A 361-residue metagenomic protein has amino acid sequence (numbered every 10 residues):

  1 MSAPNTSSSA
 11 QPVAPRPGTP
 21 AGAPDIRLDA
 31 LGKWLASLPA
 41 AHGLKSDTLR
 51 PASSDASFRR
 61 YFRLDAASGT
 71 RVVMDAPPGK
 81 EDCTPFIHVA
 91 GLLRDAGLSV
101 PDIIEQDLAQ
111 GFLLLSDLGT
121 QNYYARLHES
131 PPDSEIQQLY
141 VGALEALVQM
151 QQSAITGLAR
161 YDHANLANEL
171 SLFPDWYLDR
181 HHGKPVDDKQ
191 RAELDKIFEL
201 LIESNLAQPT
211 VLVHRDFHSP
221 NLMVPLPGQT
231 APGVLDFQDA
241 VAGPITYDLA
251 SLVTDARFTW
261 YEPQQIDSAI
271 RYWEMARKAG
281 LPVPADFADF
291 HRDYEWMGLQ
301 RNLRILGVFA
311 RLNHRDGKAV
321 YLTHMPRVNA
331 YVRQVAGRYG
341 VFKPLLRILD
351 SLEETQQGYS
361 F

Functional and structural regions predicted by a protein language model:
M1-F112, Q121, V211, P225-P232 (+1 more regions): Conserved NTP-binding catalytic cores of kinases and kinase-like/nucleotidyltransferase enzymes across multiple kinase
L31, S37-A40, I155-N165, E169-V213 (+3 more regions): An alpha-helical support segment within catalytic cores of ATP-dependent transferases
A52, R59-L166, S171-L172, Y177-G183 (+2 more regions): ATP-binding pocket architecture of kinase catalytic cores
F58-D65, V73, F112, E199-L249 (+1 more regions): Active-site acidic catalytic loop and adjacent metal/ATP-binding pocket of ATP-dependent phosphoryl transfer enzymes
L139, H214, Q238-I245, H291-L299: Secondary-structure capping and boundary motifs in well-ordered enzyme cores
P174-H181, T246-P282, W296-R315, V328-V335: Active-site activation/catalytic loop segments of kinase-like enzymes and analogous catalytic loops in related
P282-R292: Histidine/acidic-rich helix-loop-helix segments that form or flank divalent-metal centers in metalloenzyme catalytic
R304-F361: ATP/Mg2+ or Mg2+-diphosphate-binding catalytic cores that bind nucleotide phosphates or diphosphates via glycine-rich
